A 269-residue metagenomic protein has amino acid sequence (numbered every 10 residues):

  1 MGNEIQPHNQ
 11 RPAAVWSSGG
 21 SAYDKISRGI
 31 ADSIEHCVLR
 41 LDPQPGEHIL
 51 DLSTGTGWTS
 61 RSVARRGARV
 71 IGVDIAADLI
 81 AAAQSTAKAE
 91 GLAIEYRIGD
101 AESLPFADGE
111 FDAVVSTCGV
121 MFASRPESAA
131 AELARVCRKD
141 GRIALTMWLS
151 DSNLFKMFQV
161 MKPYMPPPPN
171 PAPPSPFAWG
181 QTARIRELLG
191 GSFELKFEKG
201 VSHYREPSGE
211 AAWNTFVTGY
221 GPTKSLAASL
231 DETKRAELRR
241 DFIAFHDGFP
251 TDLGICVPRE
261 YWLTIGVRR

Functional and structural regions predicted by a protein language model:
G2-E47, W58-S62, L79-A89, G221: Conserved class I S-adenosyl-L-methionine
I5, G29-I30, T56-W58, F177-R269: Conserved Class I S-adenosyl-L-methionine
W16-S17, Y23, Y96, F106 (+2 more regions): Conserved hydrophobic/aromatic "anchor" residues that stabilize well-ordered secondary structure elements
L41-P43, A64, C137, L189: A generic alpha-to-beta junction signature in SAM-dependent methyltransferases
H48-S103, A113, S128: Class I SAM-dependent methyltransferase SAM/SAH-binding core
A113-P126, L149: A short SAM/SAH-binding and catalytic strip from SAM-dependent methyltransferases
E127-S128, A134-S208, A227, D231: Conserved catalytic/acceptor-binding region of the Class I
